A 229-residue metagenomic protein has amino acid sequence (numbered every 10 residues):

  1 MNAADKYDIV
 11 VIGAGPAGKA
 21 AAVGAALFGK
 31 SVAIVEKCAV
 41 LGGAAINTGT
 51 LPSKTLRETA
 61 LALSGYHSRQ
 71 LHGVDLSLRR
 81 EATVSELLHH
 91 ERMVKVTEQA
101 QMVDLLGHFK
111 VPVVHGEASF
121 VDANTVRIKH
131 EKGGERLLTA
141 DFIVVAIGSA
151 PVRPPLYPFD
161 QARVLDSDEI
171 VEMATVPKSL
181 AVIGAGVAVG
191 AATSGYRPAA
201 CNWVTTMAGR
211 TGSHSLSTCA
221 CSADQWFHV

Functional and structural regions predicted by a protein language model:
N2-Y7, V23-K30, E36-V176, A199 (+2 more regions): Glycine-rich flavin
A3-A17, K178-G186: Beta1/beta-strand and adjacent pyrophosphate-binding region of the FAD-binding site in flavoprotein oxidoreductases
G15-A21, A25: N-terminal glycine-/charge-rich "phosphate-binding" loop or analogous flexible N-terminal tail
K19, V152-R153, G190: Short glycine-rich, flexible loops that bind phosphorylated cofactors or substrates
A162, V187-A188: Short secondary-structure boundary/capping elements
A188-A208: Active-site substrate-recognition segment that forms the wall of the catalytic cavity or substrate channel
